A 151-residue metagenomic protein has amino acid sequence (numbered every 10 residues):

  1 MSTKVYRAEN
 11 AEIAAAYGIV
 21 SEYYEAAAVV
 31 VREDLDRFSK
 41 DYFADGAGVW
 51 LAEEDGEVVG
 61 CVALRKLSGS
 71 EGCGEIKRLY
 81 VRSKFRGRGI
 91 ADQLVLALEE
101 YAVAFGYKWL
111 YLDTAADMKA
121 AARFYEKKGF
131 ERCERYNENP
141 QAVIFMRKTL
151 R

Functional and structural regions predicted by a protein language model:
S2-K4: Extreme N-terminal starter segment of soluble prokaryotic enzymes
Y6-K77, R82-S83, V95-A97, Y101 (+2 more regions): Acetyl-CoA-dependent GNAT
E9, K108-R151: C-terminal "cap" of GNAT-fold acetyltransferases
A28, W50-L51, R88, Y107-L110 (+1 more regions): Short linear functional motifs in flexible/disordered or boundary regions
E57, R78-L96, V103-F105, A116-R123 (+1 more regions): Conserved glycine-rich acetyl-CoA-binding loop
